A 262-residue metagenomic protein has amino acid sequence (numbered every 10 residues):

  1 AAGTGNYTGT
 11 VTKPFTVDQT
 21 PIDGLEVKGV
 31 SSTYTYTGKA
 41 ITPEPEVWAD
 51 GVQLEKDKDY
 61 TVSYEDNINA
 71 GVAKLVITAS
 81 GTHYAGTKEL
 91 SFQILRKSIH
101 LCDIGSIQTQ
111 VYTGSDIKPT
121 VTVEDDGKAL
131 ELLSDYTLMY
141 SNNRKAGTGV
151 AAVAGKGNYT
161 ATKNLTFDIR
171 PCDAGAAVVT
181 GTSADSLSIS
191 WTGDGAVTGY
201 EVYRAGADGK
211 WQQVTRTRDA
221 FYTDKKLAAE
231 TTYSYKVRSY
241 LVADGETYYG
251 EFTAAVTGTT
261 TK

Functional and structural regions predicted by a protein language model:
A1-T8, K13, V52-A85, A129-T160: Serine/threonine-rich, repeat-prone extracellular segments and beta-strand-based repeat modules of secreted/surface
F15-Q19, F92-R96, F167-P171, G258-K262: Interdomain boundary/hinge segments at the C-termini of tandem beta-sandwich modules
Q19-V52, L95-K128: Solvent-exposed, low-complexity, repeat-rich "mucin-like" stalks and linkers
E65, S141, V179, Y222-K225: Hydrophobic core positions of the immunoglobulin-like beta-sandwich fold
L90, A220-Y222: Short strand-edge motifs at loop-to-beta-strand transitions and within beta-strands of extracellular beta-rich domains
P171-G195, A229, G245-K262: Pro/Thr/Ser/Gly-rich low-complexity, intrinsically disordered linker/stalk tracts
G193-Q213, R218, K236-R238: Extracellular low-complexity, O-glycosylation-prone stalks/linkers
D224-G245: Beta-strand-rich modules
